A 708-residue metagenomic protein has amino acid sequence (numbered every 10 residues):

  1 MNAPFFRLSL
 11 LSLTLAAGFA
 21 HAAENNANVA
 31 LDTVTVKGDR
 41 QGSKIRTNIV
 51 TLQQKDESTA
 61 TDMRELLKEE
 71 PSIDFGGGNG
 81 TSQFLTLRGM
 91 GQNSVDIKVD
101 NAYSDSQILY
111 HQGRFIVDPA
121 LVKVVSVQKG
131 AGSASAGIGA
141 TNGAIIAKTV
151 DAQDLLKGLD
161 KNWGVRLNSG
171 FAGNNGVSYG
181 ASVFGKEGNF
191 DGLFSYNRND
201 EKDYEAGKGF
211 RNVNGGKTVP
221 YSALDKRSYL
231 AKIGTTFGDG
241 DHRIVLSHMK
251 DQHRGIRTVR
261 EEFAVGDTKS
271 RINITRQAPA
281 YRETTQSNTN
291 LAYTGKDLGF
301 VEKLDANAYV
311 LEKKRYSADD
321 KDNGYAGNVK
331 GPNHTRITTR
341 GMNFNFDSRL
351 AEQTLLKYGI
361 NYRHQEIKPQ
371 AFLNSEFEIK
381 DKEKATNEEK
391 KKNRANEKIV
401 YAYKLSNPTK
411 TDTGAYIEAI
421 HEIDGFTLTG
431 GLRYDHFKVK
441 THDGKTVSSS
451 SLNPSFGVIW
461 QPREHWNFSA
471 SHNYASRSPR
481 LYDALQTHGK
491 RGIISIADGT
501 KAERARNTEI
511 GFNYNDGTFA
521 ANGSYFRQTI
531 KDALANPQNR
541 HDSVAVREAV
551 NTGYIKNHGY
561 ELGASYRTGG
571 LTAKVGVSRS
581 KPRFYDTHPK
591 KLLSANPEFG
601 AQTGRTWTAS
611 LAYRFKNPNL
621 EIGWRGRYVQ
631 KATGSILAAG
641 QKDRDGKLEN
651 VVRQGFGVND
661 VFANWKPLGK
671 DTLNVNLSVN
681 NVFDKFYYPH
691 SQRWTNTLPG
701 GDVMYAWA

Functional and structural regions predicted by a protein language model:
S9, A23, R227, G234-G238 (+9 more regions): Conserved C-terminal beta-signal and adjacent last beta-strands/turns of outer-membrane beta-barrel proteins
E24-K157, E261, N288, I510: Acidic, small-polar-rich N-terminal luminal/periplasmic segments of exported/outer-membrane proteins
Q153, D160-W163, V177, S182-Y281: Periplasmic-side early beta-strands and strand-to-turn transitions of outer-membrane beta-barrels
G240-E302, E312-R336: Flexible loop and strand-edge segments within Gram-negative outer membrane beta-barrel domains
Q252-R254, E261, V265, E312-K314 (+10 more regions): Surface-exposed extracellular loop regions of Gram-negative outer-membrane beta-barrel proteins, predominantly
R271-L298, T335, K404, P408-K410 (+9 more regions): Outer-membrane beta-barrel signature, preferentially recognizing the C-terminal barrel domain of Gram-negative
E352-Q353, E422-L428, T518-A521, Y525-I530 (+1 more regions): Gram-negative outer-membrane beta-barrel transporters
L355-N467, S478, G489, G576: Signature of Gram-negative outer-membrane beta-barrel scaffolds
